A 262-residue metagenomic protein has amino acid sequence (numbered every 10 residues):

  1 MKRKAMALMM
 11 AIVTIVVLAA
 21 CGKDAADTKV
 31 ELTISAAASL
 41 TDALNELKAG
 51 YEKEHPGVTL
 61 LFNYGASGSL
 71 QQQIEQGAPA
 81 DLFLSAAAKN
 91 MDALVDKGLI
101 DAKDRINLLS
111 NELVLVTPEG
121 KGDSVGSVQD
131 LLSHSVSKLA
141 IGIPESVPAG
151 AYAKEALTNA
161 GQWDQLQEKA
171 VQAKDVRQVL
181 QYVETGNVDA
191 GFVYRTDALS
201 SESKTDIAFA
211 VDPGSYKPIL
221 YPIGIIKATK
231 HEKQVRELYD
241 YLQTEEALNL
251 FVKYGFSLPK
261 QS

Functional and structural regions predicted by a protein language model:
M1-A25: Sec-dependent N-terminal signal peptides of Gram-positive bacterial secreted proteins and lipoproteins
C21-A49, G68, Q72-E75, A87-A88 (+3 more regions): Exported/periplasmic ABC-transporter solute-binding proteins
L32, V58-L60, L113: Conserved beta-strand core positions
A49-F62: Signal peptide-proximal N-terminal region of secreted/periplasmic/extracellular or secretory-lumen proteins
P56-V58, A80, K204: Short, well-ordered coil loops that connect the C-terminus of an alpha-helix to the N-terminus of a beta-strand
L60, A102-D104, F209: A short linear hydrophobic-aromatic micro-motif
Y64-A66: Residue-level recognition of beta-strand->loop/alpha-helix junctions
G77, D81-D96, A102-I106: Short beta-strand-centered segments that line the small-molecule binding cleft or hinge of alpha/beta clamshell
